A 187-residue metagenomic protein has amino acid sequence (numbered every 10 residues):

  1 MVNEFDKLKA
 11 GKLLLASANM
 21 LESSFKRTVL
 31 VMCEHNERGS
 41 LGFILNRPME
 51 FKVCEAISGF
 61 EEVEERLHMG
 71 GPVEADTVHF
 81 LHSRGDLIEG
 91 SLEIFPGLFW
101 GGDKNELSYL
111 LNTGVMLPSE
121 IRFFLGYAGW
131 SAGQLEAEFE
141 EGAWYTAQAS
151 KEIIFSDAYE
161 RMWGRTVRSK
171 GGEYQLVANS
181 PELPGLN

Functional and structural regions predicted by a protein language model:
M1-F124, A128-N187: A short aromatic-anchored loop/beta-hairpin motif
